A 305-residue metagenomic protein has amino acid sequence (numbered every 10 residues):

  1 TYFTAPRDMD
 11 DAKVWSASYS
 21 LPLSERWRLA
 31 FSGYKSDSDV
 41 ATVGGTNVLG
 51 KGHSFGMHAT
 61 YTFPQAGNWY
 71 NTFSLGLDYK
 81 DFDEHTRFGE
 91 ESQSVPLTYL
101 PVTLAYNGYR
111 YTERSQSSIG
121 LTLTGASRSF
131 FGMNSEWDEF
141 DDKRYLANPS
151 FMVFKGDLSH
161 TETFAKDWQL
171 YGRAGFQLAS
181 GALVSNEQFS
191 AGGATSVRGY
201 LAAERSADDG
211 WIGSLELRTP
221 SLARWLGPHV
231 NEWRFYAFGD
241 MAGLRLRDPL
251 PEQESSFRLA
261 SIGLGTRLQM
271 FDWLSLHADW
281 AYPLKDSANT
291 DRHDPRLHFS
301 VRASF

Functional and structural regions predicted by a protein language model:
T1-S115, R292-S304: Gram-negative/organellar outer-membrane beta-barrel architecture
Y2-P6, G33-D39, H53, F63 (+10 more regions): Transmembrane beta-strands of outer-membrane beta-barrel pores
D10-V14, A41-N47, D83-S92, F131-F140 (+4 more regions): Outer-membrane beta-barrel translocator domains and adjoining extracellular loop/strand segments of Gram-negative
L23-R28, P64-N71, Y109-S118, T163-L170 (+2 more regions): Short loop/turn motifs that connect adjacent beta-strands in outer-membrane beta-barrel proteins
S24-G33, D37, N71-D81, H85 (+3 more regions): Surface-exposed extracellular loop regions of Gram-negative outer-membrane beta-barrel proteins
H53-F55, V102, G120, D208-L217: Conserved long hydrophobic alpha-helices within structured protein cores
G108-T122, W137, A191-G193, A202-A207: Surface-exposed loop/interface segments of Gram-negative outer-membrane beta-barrel transport/assembly proteins
D142-F305: C-terminal transmembrane beta-barrel domains of outer membrane proteins
